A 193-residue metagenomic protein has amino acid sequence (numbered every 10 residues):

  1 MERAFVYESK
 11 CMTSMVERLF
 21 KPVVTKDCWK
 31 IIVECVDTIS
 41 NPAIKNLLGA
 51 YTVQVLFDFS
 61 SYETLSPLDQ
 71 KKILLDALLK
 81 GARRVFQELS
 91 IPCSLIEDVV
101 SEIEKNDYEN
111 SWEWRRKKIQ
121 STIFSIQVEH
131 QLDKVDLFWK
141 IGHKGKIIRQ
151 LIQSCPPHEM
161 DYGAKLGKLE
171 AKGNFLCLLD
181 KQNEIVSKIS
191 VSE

Functional and structural regions predicted by a protein language model:
M1-K80, E159-E193: Acidic, small-residue rich beta-repeat scaffolds with periodic aromatic anchors
S66, Q70-R116, T122: Long amphipathic alpha-helical scaffold segments
E97, S101-N106, K134-K144: Nucleic-acid endonuclease domains
Y108-R116, P156-L169: Repeated scaffold domains used in trafficking and secretory/extracellular systems, primarily beta-propellers
I123-I126, C177: Structural core positions within WD40/WD-like beta-propeller blades
L132-K140, E184-I189: Structural motif
H143-I147, Q182: Solvent-exposed strand-loop boundary residues in beta-sheet-rich modules
R149-S154: Beta-propeller fold detector
